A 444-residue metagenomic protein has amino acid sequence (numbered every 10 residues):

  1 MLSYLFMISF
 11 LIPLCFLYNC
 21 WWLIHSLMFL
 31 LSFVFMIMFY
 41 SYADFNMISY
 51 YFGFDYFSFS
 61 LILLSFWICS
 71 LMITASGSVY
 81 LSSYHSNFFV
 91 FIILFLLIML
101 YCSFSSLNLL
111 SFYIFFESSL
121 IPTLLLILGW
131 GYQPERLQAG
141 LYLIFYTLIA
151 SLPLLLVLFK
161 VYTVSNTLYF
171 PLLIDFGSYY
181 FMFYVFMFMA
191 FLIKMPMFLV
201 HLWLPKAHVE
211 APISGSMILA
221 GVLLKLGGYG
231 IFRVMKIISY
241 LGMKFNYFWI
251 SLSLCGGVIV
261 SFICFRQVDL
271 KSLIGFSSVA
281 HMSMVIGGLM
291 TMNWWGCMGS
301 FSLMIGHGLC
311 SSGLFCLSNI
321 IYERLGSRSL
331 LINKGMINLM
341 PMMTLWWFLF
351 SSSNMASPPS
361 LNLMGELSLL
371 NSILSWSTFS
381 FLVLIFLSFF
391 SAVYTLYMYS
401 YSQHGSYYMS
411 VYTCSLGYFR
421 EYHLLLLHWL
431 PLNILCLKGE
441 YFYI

Functional and structural regions predicted by a protein language model:
M1-I444: Core, highly hydrophobic multi-pass alpha-helical transmembrane subunits of bioenergetic inner membranes
